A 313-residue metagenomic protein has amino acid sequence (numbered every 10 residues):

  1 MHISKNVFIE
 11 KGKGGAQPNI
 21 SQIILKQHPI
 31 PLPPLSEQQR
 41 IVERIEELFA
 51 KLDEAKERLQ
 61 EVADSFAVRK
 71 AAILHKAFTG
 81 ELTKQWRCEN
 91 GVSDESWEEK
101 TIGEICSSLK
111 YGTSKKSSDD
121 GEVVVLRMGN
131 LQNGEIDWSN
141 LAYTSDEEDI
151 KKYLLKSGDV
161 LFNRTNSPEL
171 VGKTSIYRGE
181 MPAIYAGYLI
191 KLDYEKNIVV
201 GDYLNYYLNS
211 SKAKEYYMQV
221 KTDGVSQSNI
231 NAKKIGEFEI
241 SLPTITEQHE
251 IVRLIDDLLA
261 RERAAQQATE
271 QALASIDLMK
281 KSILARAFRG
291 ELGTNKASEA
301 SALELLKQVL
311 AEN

Functional and structural regions predicted by a protein language model:
H2, G14-S36, P182-I190, V199-D202 (+2 more regions): A short glycine-rich beta-alpha junction/loop motif
N6-K13, Q132-Y143, V160-Y185, D202-Y206 (+2 more regions): Short, ligand-facing micro-motifs at secondary-structure edges
Q27, P31, L35-V42, G91-Y111 (+4 more regions): Non-catalytic DNA-recognition/assembly elements of restriction-modification systems
E47-V92, Q267-S298: Short amphipathic coiled-coil heptad-repeat segments
T101-K115, G129-V160: Sequence-specific dsDNA recognition surfaces
E148-D149, G224, E270: Short, solvent-exposed loop/turn positions at domain surfaces that link secondary-structure elements or cap domain
L254-A268: Amphipathic alpha-helical coiled-coil segments
G293-N313: Amphipathic heptad-repeat alpha-helical coiled-coil/stalk segments that mediate oligomerization, filament/stalk
